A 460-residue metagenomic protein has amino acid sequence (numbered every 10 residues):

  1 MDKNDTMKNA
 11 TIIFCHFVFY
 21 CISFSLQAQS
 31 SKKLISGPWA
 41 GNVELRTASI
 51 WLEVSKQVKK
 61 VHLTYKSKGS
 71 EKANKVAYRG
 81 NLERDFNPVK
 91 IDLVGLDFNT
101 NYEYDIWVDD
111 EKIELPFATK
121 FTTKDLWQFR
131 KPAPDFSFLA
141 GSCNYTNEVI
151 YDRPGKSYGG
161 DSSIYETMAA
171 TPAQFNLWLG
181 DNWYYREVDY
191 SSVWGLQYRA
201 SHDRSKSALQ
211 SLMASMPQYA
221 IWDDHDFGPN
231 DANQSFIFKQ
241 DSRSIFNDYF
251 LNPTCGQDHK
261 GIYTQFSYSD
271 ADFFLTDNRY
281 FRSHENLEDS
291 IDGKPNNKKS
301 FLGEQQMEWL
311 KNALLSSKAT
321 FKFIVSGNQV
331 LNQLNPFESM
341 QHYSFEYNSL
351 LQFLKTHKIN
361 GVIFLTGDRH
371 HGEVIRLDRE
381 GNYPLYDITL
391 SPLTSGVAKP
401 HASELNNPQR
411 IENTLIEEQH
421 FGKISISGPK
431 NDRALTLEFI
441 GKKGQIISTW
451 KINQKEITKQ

Functional and structural regions predicted by a protein language model:
M1-K32: Bacterial Sec-dependent N-terminal signal peptides
Q29-Q460: Metal-dependent phosphoester/phosphodiester hydrolase catalytic core
